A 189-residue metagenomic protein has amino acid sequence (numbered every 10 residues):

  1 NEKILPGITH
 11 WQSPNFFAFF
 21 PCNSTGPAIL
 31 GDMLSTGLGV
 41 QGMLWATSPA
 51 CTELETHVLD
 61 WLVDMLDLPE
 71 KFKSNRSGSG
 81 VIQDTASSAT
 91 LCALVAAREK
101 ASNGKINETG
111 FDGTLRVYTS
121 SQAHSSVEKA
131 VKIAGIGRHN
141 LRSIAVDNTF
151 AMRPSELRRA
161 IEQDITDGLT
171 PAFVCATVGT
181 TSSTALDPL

Functional and structural regions predicted by a protein language model:
N1-S77: N-terminal entrance/gating region of PLP-dependent enzymes' catalytic architecture
K3, G7, H57, W61-M65 (+4 more regions): Generic, well-ordered alpha-helical scaffold segments in large soluble proteins
Q12, L30, L54, L62 (+5 more regions): General structural feature for long, well-ordered alpha-helical segments within catalytic domains of soluble enzymes
G26, A50-C51, I82-A89, T119 (+2 more regions): Secondary-structure capping and boundary motifs in well-ordered enzyme cores
L38-A46, F72-V81, D112-L115, H139-V146 (+1 more regions): Glycine- and acidic
G42, A96, S182: Short, flexible micro-motifs
E55, L59, N75-T109, S126-V131: Conserved beta-loop-alpha segment that forms the PLP phosphate-binding cup at the N-terminus of a helix
S102, I106-F173, S183-D187: PLP-dependent aminotransferase-class I/II
